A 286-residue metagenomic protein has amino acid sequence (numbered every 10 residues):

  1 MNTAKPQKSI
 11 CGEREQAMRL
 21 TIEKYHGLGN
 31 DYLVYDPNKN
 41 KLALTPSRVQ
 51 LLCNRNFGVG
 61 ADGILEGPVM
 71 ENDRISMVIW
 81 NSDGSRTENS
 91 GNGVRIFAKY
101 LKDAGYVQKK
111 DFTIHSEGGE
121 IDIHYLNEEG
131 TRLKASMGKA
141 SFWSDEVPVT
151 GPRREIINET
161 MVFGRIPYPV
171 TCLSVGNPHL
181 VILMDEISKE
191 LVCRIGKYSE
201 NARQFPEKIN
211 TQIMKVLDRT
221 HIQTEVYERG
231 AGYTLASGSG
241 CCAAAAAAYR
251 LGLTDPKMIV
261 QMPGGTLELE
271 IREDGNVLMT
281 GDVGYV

Functional and structural regions predicted by a protein language model:
Q7-K8, Q16: Charged/polar low-complexity intrinsically disordered segments
A17-E129, L180-V286: A glycine-rich beta-to-alpha transition motif near the start of alpha/beta enzyme domains, typified by
E128, R132-A140: Membrane helix-loop-helix hairpins that form the core translocation module of multi-pass transporters
S141-P169: Active-site glycine-rich loop that binds ribose-phosphate moieties when present
P169-S174, T280: Active-site-proximal beta-strand elements of phosphoester/diester hydrolases
V170, P178-V181: Selected transmembrane alpha-helices and immediately adjacent juxtamembrane segments of polytopic inner-membrane
